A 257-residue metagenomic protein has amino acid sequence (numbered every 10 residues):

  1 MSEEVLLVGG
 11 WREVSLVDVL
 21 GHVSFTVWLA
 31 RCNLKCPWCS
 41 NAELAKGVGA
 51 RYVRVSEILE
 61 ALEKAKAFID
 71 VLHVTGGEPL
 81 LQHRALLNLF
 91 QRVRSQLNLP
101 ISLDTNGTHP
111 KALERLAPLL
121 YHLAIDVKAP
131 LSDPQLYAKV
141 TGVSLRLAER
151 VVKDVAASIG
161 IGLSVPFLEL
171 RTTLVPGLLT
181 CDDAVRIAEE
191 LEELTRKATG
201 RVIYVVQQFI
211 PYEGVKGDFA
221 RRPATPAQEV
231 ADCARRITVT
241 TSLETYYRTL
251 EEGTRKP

Functional and structural regions predicted by a protein language model:
M1-W28, N33-G49, A65-F68, E251-P257: N-terminal [4Fe-4S]-dependent radical SAM core
W11, Q207-F209, Y246-E252: Conserved beta-strand termini and adjacent loop/short-helix elements that scaffold enzyme active sites in alpha/beta
A50-E60: Short cysteine/histidine-rich metal-coordination sites, predominantly Zn2+-binding motifs
L59-V71, L81-D218: Conserved AdoMet/S-adenosylmethionine-binding subsite of the radical SAM
K216-Q228: SAM/dcSAM-binding transferase cores
A231-P257: A cross-taxonomic marker for long C-terminal extensions/tails that follow the last structured domain
